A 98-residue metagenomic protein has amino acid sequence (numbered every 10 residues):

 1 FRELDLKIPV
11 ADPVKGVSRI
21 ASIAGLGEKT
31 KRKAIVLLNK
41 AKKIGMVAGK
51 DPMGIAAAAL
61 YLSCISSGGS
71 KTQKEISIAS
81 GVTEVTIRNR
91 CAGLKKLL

Functional and structural regions predicted by a protein language model:
F1-G54, Y61, K74-S80, E84 (+1 more regions): A cyclin-like helical interaction fold
A56-G68: Short, amphipathic alpha-helical "recognition" segments used to contact nucleic acids or chromatin
